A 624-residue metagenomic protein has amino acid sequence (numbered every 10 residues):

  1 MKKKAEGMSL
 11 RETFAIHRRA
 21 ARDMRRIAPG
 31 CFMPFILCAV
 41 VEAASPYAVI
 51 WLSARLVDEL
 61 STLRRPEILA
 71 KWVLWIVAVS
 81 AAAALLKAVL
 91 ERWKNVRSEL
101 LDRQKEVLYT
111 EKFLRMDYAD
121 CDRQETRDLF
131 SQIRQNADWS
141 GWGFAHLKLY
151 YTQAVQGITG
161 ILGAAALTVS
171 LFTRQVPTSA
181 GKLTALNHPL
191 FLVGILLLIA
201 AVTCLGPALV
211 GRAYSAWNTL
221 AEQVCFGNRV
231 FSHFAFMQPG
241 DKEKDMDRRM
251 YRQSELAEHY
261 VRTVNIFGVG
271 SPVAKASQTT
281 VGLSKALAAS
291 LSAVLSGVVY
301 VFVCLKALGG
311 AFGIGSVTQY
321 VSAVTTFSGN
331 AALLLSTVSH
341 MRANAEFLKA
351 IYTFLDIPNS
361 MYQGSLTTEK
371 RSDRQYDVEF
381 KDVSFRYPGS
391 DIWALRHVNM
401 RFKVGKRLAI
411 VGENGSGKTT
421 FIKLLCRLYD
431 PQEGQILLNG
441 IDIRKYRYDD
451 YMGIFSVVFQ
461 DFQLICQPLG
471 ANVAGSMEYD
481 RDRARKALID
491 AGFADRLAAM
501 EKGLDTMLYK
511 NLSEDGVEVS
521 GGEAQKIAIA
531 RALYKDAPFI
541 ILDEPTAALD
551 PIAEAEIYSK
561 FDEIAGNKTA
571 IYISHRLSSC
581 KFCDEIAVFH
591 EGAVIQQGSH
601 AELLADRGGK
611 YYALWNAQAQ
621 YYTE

Functional and structural regions predicted by a protein language model:
M1-P46, S61-W72, L90-K94, D122-L162 (+5 more regions): Membrane-integrated ABC transporters
M1-R18, E99-A145, V224-V273, A345-P358 (+2 more regions): Extended non-transmembrane interhelical loops and adjacent amphipathic helices of multipass membrane proteins
F32-V89, G157-Y214, V298, L305-I314 (+2 more regions): Transmembrane helix-loop-helix hairpins at lipid-water interfaces of multipass membrane proteins, especially the type-1
R249-S254, Y352-K406, K486, E563-G566: Primarily ABC-family ATPase nucleotide-binding module
V299, Y320-I357: Cytosolic ends of transmembrane helices, especially the final helix of ABC transmembrane type-1 domains
C426: Helix-to-loop junction immediately C-terminal to a conserved catalytic motif
L437, A494-I527, D536, Y621-E624: ABC-fold ATPase nucleotide-binding domain signature/coupling loops
K502-G503, S559, R576-E624: C-terminal portion of ABC ATPase nucleotide-binding domains
